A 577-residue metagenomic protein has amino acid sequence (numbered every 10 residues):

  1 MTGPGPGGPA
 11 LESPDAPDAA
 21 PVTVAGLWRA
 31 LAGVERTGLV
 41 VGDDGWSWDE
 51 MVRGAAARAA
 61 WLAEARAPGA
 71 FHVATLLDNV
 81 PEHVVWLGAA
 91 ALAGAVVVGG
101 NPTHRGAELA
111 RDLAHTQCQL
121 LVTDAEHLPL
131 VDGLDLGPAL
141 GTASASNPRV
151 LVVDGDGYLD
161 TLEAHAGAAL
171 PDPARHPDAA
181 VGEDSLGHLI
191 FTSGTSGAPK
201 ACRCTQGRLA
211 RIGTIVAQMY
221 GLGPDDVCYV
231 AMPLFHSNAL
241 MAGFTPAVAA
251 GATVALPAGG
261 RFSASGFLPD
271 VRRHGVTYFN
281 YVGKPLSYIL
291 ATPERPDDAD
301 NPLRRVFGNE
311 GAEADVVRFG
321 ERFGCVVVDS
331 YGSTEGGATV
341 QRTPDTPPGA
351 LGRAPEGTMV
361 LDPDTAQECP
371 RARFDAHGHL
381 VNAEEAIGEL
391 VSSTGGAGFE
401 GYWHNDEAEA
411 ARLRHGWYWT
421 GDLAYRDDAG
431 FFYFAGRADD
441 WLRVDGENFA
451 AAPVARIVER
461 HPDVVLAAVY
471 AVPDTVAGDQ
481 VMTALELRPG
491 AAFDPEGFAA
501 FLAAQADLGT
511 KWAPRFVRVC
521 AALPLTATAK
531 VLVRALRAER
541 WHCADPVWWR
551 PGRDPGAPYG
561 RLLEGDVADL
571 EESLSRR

Functional and structural regions predicted by a protein language model:
V22, A168-F191, A198, G221-V227: Conserved pre-ATP/AMP-binding loop-to-beta segment of ANL
V41-G45, A59-A107, P233, N448: Conserved AMP-binding/adenylate-forming
S47-D49, A180, G187-R211: Conserved AMP-binding A3 loop
G94, A210-V227, S237-T277: Conserved AMP-binding/adenylation subdomain of ANL enzymes
H104, L121-T123, S392-A411, G416 (+3 more regions): AMP-binding/adenylate-forming catalytic core of the ANL superfamily
P129-E183, E356-G357: ANL superfamily adenylate-forming
R273-Y281, L290-T365: Gly/Ser/Thr-rich phosphate-binding loop
L442, A468-D474, M482-E486, F498-R577: Conserved C-terminal "lid"/linker of ANL adenylate-forming enzymes
